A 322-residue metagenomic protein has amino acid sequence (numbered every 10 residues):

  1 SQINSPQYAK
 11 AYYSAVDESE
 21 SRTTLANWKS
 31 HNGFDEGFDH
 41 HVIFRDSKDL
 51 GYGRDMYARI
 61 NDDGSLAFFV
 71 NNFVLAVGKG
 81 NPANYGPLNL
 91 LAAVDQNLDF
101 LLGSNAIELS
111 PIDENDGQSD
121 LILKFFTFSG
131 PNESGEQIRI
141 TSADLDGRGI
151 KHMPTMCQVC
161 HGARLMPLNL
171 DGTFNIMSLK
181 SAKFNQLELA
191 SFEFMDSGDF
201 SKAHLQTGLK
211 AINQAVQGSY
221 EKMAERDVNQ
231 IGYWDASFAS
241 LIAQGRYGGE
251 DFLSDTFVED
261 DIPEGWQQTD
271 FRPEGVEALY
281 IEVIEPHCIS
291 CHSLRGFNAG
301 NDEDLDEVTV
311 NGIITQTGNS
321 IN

Functional and structural regions predicted by a protein language model:
S1-V159, R164-D270, E285, L305-N322: Conserved small-residue
H152, G265-D302: Local sequence-structure signature of Cys/Sec-based thiol-disulfide redox active-site neighborhoods
